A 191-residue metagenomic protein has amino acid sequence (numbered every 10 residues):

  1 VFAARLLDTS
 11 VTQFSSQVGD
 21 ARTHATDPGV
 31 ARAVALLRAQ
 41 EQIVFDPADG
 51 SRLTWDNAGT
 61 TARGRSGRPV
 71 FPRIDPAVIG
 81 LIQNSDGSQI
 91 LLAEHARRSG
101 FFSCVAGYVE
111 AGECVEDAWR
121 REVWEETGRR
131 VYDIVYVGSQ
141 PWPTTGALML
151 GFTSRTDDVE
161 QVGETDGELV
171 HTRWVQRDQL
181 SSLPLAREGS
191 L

Functional and structural regions predicted by a protein language model:
V1-I43, W55, S99-F102, M149 (+1 more regions): Nudix hydrolase/Nudix homology domain
V11, V70-P72, E160-Q161: Short, charged/polar, Gly/Pro-enriched secondary-structure boundary elements
V44, W55-C104, Y108, R130-V131 (+1 more regions): N-terminal strand-loop-strand
P47-G50: Short cysteine-rich loop/turn motifs with clustered Cys
H95-A96, S139-P141: An acidic- and aromatic-residue-enriched active-site/binding cleft used to recognize and process polar
C104-V137, F152: The catalytic Nudix box helix
Y132-V137, D158, V175-D178, L183: Long C-terminal interaction/binding lobes of large macromolecular proteins
Q140-G163, R173: Active-site-adjacent beta-strand/loop module that shapes the phosphate/pyrophosphate-binding cleft
